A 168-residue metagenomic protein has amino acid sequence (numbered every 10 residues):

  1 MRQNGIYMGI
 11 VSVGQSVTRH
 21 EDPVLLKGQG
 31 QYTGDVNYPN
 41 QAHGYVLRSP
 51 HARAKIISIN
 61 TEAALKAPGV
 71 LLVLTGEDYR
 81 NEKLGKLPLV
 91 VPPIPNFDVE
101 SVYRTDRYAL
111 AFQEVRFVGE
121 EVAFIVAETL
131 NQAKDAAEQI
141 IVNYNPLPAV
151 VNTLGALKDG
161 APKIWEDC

Functional and structural regions predicted by a protein language model:
M1-C168: Flexible, low-hydrophobicity surface segments
